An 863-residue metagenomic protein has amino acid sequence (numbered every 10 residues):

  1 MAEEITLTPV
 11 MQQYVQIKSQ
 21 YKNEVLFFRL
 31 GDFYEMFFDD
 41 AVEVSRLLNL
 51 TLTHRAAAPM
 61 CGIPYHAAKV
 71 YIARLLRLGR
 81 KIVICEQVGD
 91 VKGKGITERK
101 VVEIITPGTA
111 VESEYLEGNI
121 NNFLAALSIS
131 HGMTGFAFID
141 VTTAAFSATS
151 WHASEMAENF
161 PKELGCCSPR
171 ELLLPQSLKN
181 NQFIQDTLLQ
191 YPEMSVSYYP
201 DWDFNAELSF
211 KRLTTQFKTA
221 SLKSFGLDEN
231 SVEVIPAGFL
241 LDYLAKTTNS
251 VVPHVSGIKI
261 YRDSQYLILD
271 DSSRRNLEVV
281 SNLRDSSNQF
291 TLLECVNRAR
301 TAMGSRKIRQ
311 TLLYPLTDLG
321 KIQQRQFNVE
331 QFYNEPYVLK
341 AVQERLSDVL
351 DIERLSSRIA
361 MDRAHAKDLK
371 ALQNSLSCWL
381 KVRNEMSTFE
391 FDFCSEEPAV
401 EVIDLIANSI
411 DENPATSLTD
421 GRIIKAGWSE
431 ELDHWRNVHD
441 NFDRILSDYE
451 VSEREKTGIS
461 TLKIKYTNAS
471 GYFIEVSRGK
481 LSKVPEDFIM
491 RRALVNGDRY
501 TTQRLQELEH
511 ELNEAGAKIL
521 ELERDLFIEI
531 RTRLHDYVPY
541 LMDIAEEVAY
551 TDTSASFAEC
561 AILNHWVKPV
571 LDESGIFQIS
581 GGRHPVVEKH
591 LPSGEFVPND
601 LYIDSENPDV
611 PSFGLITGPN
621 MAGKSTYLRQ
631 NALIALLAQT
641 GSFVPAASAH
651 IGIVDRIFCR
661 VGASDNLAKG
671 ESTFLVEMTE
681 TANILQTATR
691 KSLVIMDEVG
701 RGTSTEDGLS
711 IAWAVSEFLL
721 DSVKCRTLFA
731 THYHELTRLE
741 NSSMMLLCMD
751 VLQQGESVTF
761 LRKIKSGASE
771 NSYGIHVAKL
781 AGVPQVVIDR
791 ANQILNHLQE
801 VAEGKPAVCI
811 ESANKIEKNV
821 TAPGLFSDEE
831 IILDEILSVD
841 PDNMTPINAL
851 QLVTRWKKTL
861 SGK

Functional and structural regions predicted by a protein language model:
M1-R306, L313-N334, R354-S357, M361 (+1 more regions): Basic, polar low-complexity surface loops/patches
L7-M11, F27, F38, Y65-I72 (+29 more regions): Amphipathic alpha-helical transducer elements in NTP-driven molecular machines
F33-L48, T53, G135-A137, A145 (+11 more regions): A conserved P-loop NTPase coupling/switch region
F38-A41, N230, R300, S477-E509 (+3 more regions): ATPase nucleotide-binding head domains, primarily ABC-like/P-loop NTPase cores
T53-C61, E86, F146-S150, K218-E229 (+11 more regions): Short hinge/gating elements
P107-L116, V251, F389-E390, D448-I459 (+4 more regions): Active-site phosphate-binding and catalytic loops of NTP-dependent enzymes
F204-R212, L267-I268, L283, N374-R444 (+4 more regions): Amphipathic heptad-repeat alpha-helical coiled-coil/stalk segments that mediate oligomerization, filament/stalk
E829-K863: C-terminal tails and terminal domains of large nucleic-acid-associated and other macromolecular-machine proteins
